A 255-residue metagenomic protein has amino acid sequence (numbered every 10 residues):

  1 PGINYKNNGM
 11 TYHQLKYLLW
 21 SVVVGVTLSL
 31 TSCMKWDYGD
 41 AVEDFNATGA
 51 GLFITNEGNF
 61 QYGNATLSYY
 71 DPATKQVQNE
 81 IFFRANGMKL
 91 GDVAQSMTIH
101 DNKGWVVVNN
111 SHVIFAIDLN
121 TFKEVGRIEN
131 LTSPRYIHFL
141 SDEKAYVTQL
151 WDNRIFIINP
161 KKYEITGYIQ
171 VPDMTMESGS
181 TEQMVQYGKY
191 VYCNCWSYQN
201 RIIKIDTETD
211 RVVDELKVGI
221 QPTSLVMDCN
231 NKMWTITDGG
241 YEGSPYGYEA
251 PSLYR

Functional and structural regions predicted by a protein language model:
P1, Y5-K6, T11-H13, Y17 (+1 more regions): Bacterial Sec-dependent N-terminal signal peptides
C33-R255: Predominantly soluble domains enriched in secretory-pathway, periplasmic, or organellar proteins
